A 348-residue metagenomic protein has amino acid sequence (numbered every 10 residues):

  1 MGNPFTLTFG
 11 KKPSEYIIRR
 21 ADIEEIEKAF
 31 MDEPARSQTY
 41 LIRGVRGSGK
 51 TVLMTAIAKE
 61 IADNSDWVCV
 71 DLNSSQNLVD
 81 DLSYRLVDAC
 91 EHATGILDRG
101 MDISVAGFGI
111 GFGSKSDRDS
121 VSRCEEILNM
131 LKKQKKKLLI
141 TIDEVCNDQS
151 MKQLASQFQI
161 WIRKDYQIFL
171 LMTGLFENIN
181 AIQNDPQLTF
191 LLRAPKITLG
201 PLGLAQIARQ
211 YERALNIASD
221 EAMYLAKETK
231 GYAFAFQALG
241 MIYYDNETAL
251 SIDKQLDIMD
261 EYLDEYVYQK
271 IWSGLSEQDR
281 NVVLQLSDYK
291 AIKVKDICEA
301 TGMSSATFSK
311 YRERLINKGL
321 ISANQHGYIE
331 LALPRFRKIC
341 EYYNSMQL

Functional and structural regions predicted by a protein language model:
M1-Y40, M346-L348: A short, basic N-terminal segment
G2-P4, D264-L348: C-terminal leucine-rich, beta-strand-based interaction scaffolds used for sensing/assembly
A35-A56: Walker A/P-loop nucleotide-binding motif
D66, N77-A106: Conserved NTP-binding/hydrolysis module of P-loop NTPases
S114-E177, D185: Conserved Walker B catalytic segment
E177-A194: Short regulatory helix/loop adjacent to the ATP-binding pocket of P-loop NTPases
A194-A222, E228: Conserved small helical "lid"/interfacial subdomain of P-loop NTPases
L215-V267: Amphipathic alpha-helical "lid/sensor" segments that cap RecA-like P-loop NTPase cores
